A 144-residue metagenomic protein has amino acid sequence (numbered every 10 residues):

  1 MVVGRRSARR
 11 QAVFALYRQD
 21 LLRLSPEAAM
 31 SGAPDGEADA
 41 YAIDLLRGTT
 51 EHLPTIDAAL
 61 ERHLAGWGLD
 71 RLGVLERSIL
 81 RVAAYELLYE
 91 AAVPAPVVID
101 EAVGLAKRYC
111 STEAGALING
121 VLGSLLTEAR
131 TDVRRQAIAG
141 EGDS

Functional and structural regions predicted by a protein language model:
M1-S144: N-terminal interaction/assembly modules
